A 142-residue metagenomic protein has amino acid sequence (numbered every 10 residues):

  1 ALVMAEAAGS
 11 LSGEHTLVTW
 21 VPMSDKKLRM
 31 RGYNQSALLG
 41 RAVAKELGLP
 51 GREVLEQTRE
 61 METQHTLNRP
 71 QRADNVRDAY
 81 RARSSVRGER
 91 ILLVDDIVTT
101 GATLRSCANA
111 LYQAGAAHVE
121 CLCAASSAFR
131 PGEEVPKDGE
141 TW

Functional and structural regions predicted by a protein language model:
A1-L93, T100-W142: Conserved PRPP/pyrophosphate-binding segment of the phosphoribosyltransferase/PRPP-pathway fold
